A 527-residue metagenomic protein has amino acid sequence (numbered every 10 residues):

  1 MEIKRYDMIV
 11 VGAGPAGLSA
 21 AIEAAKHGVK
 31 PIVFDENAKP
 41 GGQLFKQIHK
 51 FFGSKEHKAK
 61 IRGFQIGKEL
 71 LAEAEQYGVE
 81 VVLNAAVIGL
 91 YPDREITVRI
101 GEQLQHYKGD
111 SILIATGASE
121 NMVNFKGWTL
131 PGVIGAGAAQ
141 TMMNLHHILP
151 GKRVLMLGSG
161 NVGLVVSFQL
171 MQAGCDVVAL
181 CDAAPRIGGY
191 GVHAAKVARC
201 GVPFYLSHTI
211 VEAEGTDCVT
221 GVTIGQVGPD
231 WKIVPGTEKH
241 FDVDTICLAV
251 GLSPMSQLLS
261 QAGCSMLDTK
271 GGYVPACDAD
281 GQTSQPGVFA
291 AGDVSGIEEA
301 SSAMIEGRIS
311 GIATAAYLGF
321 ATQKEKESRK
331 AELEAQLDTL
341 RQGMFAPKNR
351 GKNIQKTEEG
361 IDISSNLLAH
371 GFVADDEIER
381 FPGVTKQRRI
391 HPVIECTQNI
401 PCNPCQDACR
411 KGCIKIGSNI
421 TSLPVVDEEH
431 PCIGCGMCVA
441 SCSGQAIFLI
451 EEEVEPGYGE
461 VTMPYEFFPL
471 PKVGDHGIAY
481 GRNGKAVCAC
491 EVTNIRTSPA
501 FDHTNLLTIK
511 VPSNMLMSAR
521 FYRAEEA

Functional and structural regions predicted by a protein language model:
M1-I378, G459, Y522: Residues forming the flavin
E2-Y6, P235, V294-I297, Q355-D362 (+3 more regions): Ferredoxin-like iron-sulfur electron-transfer modules
A315, R482-G484: Short, surface-exposed secondary-structure boundary micro-motifs
N403-T421, M437-E453, R482: Iron-sulfur cluster-binding cysteine motifs and their immediate structural context in ferredoxin-like electron-transfer
L470-K472: Short, well-ordered loop/turn sites that connect or cap secondary structure elements
A486-P499: Short beta-strand-centered aromatic/proline hotspots
T497-V511: Short, solvent-exposed secondary-structure boundary/capping segments
